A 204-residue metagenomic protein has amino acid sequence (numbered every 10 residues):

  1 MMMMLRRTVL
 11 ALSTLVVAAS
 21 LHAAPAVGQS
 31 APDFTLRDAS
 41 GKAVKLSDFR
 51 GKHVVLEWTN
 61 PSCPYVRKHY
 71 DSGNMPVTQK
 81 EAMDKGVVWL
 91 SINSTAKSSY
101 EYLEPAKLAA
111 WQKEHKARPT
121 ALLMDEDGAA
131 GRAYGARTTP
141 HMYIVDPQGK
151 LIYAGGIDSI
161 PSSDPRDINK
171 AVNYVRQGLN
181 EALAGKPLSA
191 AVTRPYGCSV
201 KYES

Functional and structural regions predicted by a protein language model:
R6-L10: N-terminal export leaders
A11-S20: Bacterial N-terminal signal peptides
A19-D33: N-proximal helix/coil linker or "cap" segments that precede and/or mark the start of modular domains
F34-V54: A short beta-strand-turn-helix
S47-R67, W89, L179: Short active-site neighborhood of thiol/selenol oxidoreductases, capturing the structured segment around
R67-H115, E126-A133: Structural microenvironment flanking redox-active thiols in thiol-disulfide oxidoreductases
A109-I152: Short, internal strand/loop/helix patches that form the active-site neighborhood or redox-interaction surface
I144-S204: Thiol-/selenol-based redox modules, centered on thioredoxin-like and closely related oxidoreductase domains
